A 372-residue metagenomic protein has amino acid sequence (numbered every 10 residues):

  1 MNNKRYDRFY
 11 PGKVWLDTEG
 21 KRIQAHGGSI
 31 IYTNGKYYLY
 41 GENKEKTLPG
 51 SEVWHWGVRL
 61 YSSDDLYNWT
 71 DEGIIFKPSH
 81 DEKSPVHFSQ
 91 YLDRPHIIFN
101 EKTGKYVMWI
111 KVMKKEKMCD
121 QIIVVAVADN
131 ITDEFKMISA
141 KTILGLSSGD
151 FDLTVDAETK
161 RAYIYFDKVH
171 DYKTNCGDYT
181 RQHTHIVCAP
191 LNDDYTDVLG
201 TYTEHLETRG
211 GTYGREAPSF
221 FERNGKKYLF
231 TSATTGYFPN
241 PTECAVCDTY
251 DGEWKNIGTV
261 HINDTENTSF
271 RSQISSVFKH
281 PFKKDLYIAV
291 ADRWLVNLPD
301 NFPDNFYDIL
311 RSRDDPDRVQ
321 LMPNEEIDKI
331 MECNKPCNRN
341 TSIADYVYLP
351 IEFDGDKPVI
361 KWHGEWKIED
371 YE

Functional and structural regions predicted by a protein language model:
M1-E372: Carbohydrate-active catalytic/glycan-binding domains of CAZyme proteins, especially the secreted or lumenal ectodomains
